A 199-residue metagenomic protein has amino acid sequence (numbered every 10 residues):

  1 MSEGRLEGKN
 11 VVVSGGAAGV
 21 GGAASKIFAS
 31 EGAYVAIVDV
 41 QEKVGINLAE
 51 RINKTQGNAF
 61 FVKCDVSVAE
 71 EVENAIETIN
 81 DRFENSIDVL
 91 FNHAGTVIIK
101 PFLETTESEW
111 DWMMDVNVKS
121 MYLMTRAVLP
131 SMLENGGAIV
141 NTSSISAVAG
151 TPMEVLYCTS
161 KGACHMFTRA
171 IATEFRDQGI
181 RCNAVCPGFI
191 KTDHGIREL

Functional and structural regions predicted by a protein language model:
S2, D177, F189-L199: A glycine/serine/threonine-rich, flexible loop-to-helix segment that serves as the NAD(P) cofactor-binding "lid"
G4-A36: Canonical Rossmann dinucleotide-binding motif of NAD(H)/NADP(H)-dependent dehydrogenases/reductases, specifically
P101-F102, E109-W112: Substrate-binding pocket helix/loop in short-chain dehydrogenase/reductase
L103, A149-V155, D177-Q178: Active-site loop immediately N-terminal to the catalytic Tyr-X3-Lys motif of short-chain dehydrogenase/reductase
T125, S160, T168: Active-site helix of classical SDR
P130, T173-D177: Alpha-helical segment proximal to the catalytic Tyr-Lys
S144: Residue(s) in the substrate-gating loop at a strand-loop-helix junction that position the organic substrate next
